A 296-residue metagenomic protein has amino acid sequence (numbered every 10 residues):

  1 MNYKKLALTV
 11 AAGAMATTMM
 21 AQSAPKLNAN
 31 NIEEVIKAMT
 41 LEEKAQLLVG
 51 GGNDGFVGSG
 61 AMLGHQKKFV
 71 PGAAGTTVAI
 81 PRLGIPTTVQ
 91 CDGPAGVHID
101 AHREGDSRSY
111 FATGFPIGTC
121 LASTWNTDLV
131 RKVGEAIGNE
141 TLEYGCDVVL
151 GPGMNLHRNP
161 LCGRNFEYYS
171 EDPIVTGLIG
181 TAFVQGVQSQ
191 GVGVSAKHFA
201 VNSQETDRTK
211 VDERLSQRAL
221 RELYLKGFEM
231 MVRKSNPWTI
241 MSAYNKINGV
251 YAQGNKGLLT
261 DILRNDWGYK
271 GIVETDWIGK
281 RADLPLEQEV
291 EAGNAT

Functional and structural regions predicted by a protein language model:
M1-P25: Bacterial Sec-dependent N-terminal signal peptides
T17, A21-T296: Glycoside hydrolase catalytic-domain context in secreted enzymes
